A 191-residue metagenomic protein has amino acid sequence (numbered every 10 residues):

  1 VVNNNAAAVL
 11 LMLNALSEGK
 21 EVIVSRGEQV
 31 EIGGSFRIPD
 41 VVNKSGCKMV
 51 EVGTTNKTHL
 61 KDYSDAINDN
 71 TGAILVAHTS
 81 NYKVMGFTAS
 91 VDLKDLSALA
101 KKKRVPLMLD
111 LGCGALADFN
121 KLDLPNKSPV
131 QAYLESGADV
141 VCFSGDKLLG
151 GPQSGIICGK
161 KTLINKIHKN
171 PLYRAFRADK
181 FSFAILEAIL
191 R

Functional and structural regions predicted by a protein language model:
V1-R191: Conserved PLP-enzyme active-site core in the AAT-like
